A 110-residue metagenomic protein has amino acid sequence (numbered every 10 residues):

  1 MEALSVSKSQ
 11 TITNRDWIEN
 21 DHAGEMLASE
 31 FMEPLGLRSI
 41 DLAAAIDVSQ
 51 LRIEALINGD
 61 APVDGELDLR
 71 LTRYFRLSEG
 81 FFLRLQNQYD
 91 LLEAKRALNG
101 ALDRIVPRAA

Functional and structural regions predicted by a protein language model:
M1-E30, P34-L35, G100, R104-V106: N-terminal flexible/basic segments that precede or flank functional cores
M32, A43, T72: The alpha-helix within a helix-turn-helix
G36-A55: Short alpha-helical DNA-recognition segment
D47, N58, N87: Residue-level detection of the helix-turn-helix DNA-binding "recognition helix"
D60-R73: Short, basic-rich loop-to-helix N-cap that marks the start of a DNA-contacting helix
R70-L92: A contiguous, mid-protein "functional segment" used to position or interact with cofactors/ions or partner subunits
R84-A110: Short, charged recognition helix plus adjacent turn of helix-turn-helix-like nucleic-acid-binding domains
